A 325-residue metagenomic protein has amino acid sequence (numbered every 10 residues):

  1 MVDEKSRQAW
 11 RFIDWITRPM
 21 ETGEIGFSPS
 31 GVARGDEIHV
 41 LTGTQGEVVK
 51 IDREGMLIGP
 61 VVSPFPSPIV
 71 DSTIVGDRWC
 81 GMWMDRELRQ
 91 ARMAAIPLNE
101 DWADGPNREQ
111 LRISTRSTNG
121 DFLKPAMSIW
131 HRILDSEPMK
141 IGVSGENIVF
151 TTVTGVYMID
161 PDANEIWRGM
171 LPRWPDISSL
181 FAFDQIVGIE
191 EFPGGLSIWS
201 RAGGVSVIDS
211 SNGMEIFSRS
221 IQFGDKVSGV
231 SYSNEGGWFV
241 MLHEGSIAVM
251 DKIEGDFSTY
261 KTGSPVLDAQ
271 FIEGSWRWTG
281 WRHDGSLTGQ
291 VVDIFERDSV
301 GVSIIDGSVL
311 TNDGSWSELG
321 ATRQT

Functional and structural regions predicted by a protein language model:
M1-E54, L88-W130, W167, R173-P175: Intrinsically disordered, low-complexity acidic/Ser/Thr/Pro-rich linker and tail segments in large eukaryotic scaffolds
P19-D36, S63-R78, S114-G120, P125-G145 (+5 more regions): Repeated scaffold domains used in trafficking and secretory/extracellular systems, primarily beta-propellers
H39-T42, G81-W83, I148-T151, S197-W199 (+3 more regions): Conserved beta-strand element within WD40/beta-propeller blades
Q45-I51, E87-A103, T154-D160, A202-I208 (+3 more regions): Structural motif
G55-M56, D101, A163-N164, G213-M214 (+1 more regions): Short coil/turn linkers that define WD40 beta-propeller blade boundaries
I58-L171: Long, mid-chain structured domain cores
V187, G194-W281, G285: Eukaryotic tandem repeat interaction scaffolds
S275-T325: C-terminal closing repeat unit and adjoining cap/tail of repeat-based domains
